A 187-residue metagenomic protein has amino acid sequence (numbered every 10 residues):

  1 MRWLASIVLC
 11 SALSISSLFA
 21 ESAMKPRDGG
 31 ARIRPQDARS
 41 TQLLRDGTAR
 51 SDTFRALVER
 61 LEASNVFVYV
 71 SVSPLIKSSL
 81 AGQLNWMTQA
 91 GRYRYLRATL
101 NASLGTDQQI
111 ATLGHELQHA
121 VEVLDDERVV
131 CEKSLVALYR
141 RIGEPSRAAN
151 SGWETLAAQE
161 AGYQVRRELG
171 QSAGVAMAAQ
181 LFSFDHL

Functional and structural regions predicted by a protein language model:
A5-L13, S17: Hydrophobic helical h-region of N-terminal Sec-dependent signal peptides in bacterial secretory/periplasmic proteins
L18-S22: Boundary at the C-terminal end of the N-terminal hydrophobic targeting segment
P26-R27, A31-R39, Y93-L100, Y139-P145: Acidic/histidine-rich, surface-exposed loop or edge segments in extracytoplasmic proteins
T53-E59, A63-W86, D107, E132-L187: Metalloprotease/metallohydrolase-associated module, dominated by Zn2+-dependent proteases
L75-Q108, V123: Active-site scaffold of zinc-dependent metalloenzymes
Q108-L117: Short alpha-helical catalytic segment bearing the HExxH-like zincin motif of zinc-dependent metalloproteases
L117-K133: Catalytic Zn2+-binding segment of zinc metalloproteases
